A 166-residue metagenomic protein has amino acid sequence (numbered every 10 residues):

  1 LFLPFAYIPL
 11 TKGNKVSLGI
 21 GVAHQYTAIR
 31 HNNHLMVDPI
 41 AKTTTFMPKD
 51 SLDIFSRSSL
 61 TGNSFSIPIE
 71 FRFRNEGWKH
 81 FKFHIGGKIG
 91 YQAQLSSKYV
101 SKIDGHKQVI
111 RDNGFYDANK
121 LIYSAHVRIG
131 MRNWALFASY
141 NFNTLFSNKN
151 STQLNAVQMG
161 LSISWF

Functional and structural regions predicted by a protein language model:
L1-F2, N14-V16, T61-F65, K79 (+3 more regions): Residues that define the transmembrane beta-barrel architecture of outer-membrane proteins
F2-I8, V22-H24, I67-F73, I85-Y91 (+3 more regions): Residues on the lipid-exposed face of transmembrane beta-strands in outer-membrane beta-barrel proteins
Y7-V16, H31, E76-F81: Short loop/turn motifs that connect adjacent beta-strands in outer-membrane beta-barrel proteins
G13-V37: Early exported N-terminus immediately downstream of N-terminal targeting peptides
Y26-N32, Y91-S97, A135, F142-N148: Gram-negative outer-membrane beta-barrel proteins
I29-G62, Q92-D104, Q108-H126: Extracellular/periplasm-exposed beta-strand and loop segments of Gram-negative cell-envelope proteins, dominated by
R57-L95, Y99: Long, positively charged binding patches that form subdomain-scale interaction surfaces for polyanionic ligands
R111-F166: Predominantly the C-terminal beta-signal and adjacent terminal strand-loop region of outer-membrane beta-barrel
